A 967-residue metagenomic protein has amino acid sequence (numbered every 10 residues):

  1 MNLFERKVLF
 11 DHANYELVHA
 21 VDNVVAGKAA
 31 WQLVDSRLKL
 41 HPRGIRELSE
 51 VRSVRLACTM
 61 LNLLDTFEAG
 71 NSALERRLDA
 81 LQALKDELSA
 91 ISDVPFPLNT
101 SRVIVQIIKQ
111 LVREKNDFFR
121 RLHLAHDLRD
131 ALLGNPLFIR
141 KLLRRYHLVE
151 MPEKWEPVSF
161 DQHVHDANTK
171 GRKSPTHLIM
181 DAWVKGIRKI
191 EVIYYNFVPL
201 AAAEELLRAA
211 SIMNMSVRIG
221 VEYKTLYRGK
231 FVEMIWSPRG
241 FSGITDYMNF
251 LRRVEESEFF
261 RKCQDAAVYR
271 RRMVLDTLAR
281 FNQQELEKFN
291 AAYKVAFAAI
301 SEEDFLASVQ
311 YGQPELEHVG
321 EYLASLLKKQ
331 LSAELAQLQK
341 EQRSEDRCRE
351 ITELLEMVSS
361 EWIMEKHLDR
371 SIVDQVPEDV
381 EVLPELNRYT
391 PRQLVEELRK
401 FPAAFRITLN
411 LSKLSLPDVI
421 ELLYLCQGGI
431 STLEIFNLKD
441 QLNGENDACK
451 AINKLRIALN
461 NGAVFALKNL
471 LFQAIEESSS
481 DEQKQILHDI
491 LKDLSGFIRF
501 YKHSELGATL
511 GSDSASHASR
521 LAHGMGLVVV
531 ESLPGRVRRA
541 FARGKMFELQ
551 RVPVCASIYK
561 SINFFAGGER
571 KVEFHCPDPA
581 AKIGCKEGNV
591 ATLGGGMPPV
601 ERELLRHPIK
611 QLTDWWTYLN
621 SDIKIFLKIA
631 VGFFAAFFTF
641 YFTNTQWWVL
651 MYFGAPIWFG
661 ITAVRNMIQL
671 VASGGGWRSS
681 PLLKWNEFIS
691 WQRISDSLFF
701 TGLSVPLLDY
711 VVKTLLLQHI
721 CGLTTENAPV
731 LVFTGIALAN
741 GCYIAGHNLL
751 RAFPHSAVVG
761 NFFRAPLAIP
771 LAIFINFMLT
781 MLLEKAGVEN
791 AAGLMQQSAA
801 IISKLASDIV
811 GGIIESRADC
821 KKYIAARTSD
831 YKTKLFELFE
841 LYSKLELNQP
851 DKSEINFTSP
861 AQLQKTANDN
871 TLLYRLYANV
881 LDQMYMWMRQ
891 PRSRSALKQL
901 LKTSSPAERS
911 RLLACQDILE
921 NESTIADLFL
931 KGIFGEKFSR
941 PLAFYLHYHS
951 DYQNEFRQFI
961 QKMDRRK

Functional and structural regions predicted by a protein language model:
M1-K189, F197-F259, D265, K329 (+2 more regions): Charged catalytic cores and adjacent phosphate/nucleic-acid-binding surfaces used for phosphate/nucleic-acid chemistry
R43, I244-T352: Non-catalytic, alpha-helical, charged scaffold/linker segments that couple or flank catalytic or architectural cores
V192: Residue(s) in the substrate-gating loop at a strand-loop-helix junction that position the organic substrate next
